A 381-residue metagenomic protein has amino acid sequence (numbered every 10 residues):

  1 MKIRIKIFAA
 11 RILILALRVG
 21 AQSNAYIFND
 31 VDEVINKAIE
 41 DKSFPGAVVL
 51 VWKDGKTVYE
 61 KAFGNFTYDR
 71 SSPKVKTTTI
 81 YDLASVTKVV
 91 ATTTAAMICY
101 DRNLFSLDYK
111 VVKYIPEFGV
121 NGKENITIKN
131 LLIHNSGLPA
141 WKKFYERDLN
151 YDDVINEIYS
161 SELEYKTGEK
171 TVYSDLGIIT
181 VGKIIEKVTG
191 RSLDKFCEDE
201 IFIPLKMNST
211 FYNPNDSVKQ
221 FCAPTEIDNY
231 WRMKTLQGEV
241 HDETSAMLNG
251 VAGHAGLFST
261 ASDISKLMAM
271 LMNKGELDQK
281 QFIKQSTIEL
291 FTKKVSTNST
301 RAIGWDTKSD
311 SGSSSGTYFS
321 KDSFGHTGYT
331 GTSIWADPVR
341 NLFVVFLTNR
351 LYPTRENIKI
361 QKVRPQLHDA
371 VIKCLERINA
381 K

Functional and structural regions predicted by a protein language model:
M1-Y26: Bacterial Sec-dependent N-terminal signal peptides
N24-Y81, L104-S106, D153-N156, S161 (+2 more regions): Short, conserved catalytic-motif segment at the N-terminal edge
K37-V48, D54, R70-N130, Y165-G177 (+2 more regions): Short active-site loop at a secondary-structure junction that contains or immediately precedes the catalytic residue(s)
N121-S323: Short, surface-exposed loop or secondary-structure junction motifs that flank catalytic or metal-binding residues
S323, T330-F343: Short, surface-exposed beta-strand/loop micro-motifs that present aromatic residues
N341-R350, T354: Short, well-ordered beta-strand elements
Y352-V363: A short acidic/glycine-rich loop-to-helix N-cap element
